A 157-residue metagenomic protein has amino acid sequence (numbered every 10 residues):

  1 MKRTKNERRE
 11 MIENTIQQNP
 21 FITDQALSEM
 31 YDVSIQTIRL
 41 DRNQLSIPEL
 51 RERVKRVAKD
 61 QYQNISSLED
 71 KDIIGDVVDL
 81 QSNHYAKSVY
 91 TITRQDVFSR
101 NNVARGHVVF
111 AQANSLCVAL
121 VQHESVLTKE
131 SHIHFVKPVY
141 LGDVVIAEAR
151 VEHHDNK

Functional and structural regions predicted by a protein language model:
M1-I22: Extreme N-terminal segment that seeds HTH/winged-HTH DNA-binding domains in transcriptional regulators
I16, Y31, D41-R42: DNA major-groove recognition helix of helix-turn-helix
T23-Y31: Short alpha-helical "recognition helix" segments of helix-turn-helix
Q36-R39: Key DNA-contact positions within bacterial/archaeal DNA-binding proteins
E49-S66: Short Lys/Arg-enriched helix C-cap and helix-to-coil transition segments that create basic nucleic-acid-contact patches
S67-N102: Catalytic strand-loop segment that frames the active site of acyl-thioester-processing enzymes
A104-V126: Active-site helix/loop of acyl-thioester processing domains in fatty-acid/polyketide metabolism, spanning hotdog-fold
I133, V139-K157: Hydrophobic beta-sheet segments that form the core/acyl-binding groove of ACP/CoA-dependent acyl-chain-processing
